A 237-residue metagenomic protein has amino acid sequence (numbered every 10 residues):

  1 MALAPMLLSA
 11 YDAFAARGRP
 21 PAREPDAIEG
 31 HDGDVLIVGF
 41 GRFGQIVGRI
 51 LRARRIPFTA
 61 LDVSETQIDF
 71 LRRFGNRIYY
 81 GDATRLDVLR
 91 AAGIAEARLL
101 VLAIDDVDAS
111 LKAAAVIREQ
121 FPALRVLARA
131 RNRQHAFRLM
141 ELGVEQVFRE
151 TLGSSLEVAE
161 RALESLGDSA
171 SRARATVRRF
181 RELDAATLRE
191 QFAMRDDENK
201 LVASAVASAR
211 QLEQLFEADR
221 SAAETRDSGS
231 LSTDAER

Functional and structural regions predicted by a protein language model:
M1-R237: Cytosolic regulatory regions of ion transport systems
